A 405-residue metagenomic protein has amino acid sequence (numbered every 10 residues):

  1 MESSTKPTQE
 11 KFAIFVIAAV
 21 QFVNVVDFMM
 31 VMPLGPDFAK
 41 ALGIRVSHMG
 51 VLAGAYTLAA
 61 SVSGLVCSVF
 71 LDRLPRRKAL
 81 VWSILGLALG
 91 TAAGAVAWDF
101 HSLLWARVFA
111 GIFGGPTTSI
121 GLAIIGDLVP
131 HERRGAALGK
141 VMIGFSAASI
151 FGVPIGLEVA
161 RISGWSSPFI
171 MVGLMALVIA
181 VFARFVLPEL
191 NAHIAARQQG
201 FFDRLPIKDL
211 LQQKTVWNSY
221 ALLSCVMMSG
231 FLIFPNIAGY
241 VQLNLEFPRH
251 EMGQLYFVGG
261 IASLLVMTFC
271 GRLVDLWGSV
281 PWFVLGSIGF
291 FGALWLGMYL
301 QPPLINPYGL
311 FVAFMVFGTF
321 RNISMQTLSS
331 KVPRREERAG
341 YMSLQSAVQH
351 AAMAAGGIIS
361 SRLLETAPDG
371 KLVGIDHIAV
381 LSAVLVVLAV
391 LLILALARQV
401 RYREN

Functional and structural regions predicted by a protein language model:
E2-P7, P188-Y220: Juxtamembrane intracellular "pre-TM" segments in multi-pass secondary transporters
M32, V216-F257: Extracytoplasmic gate region of multi-pass secondary transporters
V62-H101: Conserved MFS/SLC helix-loop-helix module at the cytosolic interface between two early adjacent transmembrane helices
G64-P75, V266-G278, L364: Helix-to-loop junctions at the C-terminal end of transmembrane segments in multipass secondary transporters
A106-F145: Cytoplasmic helix-loop-helix junction between adjacent transmembrane helices in 12-TM secondary transporters
K140-L187: Helix-loop-helix hairpin linking two adjacent transmembrane segments in secondary transporters
R161-G173, L364-L385: A membrane-interface helix-boundary motif in multi-pass transporters
V280-M325: C-terminal transmembrane helical hairpin of 12-TM major facilitator-type secondary transporters
